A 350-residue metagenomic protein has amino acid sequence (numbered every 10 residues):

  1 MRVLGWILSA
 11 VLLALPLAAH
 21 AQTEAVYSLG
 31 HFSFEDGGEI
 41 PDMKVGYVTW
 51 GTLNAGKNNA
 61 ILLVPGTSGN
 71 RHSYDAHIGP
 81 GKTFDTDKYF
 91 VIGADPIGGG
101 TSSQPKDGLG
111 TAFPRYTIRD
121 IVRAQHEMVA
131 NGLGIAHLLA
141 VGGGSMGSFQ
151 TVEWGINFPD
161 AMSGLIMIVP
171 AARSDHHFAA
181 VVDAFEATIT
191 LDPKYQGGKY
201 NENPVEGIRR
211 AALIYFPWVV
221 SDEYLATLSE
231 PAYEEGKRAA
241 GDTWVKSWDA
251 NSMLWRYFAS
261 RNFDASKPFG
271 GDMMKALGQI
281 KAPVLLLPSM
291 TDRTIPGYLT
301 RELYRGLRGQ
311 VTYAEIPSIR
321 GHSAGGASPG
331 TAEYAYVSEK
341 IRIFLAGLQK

Functional and structural regions predicted by a protein language model:
V48-G108: N-terminal cap/lid subdomain of alpha/beta-hydrolase-fold enzymes
R119-L139: Conserved acidic catalytic loop of the alpha/beta-hydrolase fold
A136-A179: Conserved hydrolase catalytic core segment
A161-W244: Alpha/beta-hydrolase-fold enzymes
F263, M290-I295: Acidic catalytic loop of the alpha/beta-hydrolase fold
P268-M273, A282, R293-G306: Short alpha-helix in the alpha/beta-hydrolase fold that links the catalytic acid
I280, L286-P288: Short beta-strand/loop motif that positions the catalytic acidic residue of the alpha/beta-hydrolase fold
Q310-K350: Catalytic active-site module of serine/aspartate enzymes centered on a nucleophile-bearing elbow/loop
